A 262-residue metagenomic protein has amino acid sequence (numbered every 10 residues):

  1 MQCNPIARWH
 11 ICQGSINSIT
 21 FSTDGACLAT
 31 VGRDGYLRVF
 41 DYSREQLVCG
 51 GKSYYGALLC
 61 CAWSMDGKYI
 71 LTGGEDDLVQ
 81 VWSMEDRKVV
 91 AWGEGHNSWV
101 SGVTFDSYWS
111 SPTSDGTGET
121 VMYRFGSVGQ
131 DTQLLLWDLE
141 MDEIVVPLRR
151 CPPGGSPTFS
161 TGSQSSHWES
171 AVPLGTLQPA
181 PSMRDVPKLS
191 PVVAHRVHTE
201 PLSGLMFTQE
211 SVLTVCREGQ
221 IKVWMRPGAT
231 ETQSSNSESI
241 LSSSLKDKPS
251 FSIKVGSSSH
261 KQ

Functional and structural regions predicted by a protein language model:
M1-I11, S111, I144-V197: A surface-exposed beta-alpha-beta supersecondary segment
P5-I11, L47-S53, G73, V89-G95 (+2 more regions): Short C-terminal beta-strands that terminate individual repeats in beta-propeller domains, predominantly WD40 blades
H10-T20, G56-W63, S98-G116, T199-M206: Canonical WD40 repeat/beta-propeller blade segments in eukaryotic WD-repeat proteins
V31-D34, T72-D76, V128-D131, V215-E218: Conserved strand-to-loop turn within each blade of WD40 beta-propeller repeats
L37-D41, V79-M84, V103, L134-L139 (+1 more regions): WD40-repeat beta-propellers
L134-W137, G204-M206, E210-Q233: Blade-level signature of beta-propeller repeat domains, shared across WD40, Kelch, NHL, RCC1 and BNR/Asp-box propellers
